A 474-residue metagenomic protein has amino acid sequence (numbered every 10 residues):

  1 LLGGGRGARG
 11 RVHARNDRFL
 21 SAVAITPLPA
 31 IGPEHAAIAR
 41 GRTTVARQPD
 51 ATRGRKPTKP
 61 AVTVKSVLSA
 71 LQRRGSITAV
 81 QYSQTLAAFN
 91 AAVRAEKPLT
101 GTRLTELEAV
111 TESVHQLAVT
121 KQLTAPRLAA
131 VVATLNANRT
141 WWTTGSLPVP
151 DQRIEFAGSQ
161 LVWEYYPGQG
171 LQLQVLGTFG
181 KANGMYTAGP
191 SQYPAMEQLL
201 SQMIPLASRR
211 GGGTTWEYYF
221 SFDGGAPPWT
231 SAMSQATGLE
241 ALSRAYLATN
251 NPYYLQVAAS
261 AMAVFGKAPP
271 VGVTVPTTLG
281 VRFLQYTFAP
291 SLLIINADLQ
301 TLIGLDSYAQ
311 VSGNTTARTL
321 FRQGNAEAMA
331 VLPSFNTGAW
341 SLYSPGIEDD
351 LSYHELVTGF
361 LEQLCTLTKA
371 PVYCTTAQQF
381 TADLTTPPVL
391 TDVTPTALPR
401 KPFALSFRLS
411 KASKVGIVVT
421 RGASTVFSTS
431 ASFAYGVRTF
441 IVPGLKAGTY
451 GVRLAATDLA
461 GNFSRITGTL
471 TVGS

Functional and structural regions predicted by a protein language model:
L2-L176, T187-Y219, F335: Low-complexity, Ser/Thr/Pro/Gly-enriched N-terminal "stalk/linker" regions
L107-A118, A125-A133, L171-T187, W229-Y246 (+2 more regions): Well-ordered alpha-helical segments within folded domains of soluble proteins
N136-G168, Y193-W216, P252-T277, T315-W340 (+1 more regions): Long, well-ordered core segments of solenoidal/helical folds
P150-Q169, G213-S231, T274-N296, N336-F360: Carbohydrate-binding/catalytic loop surfaces
K401-L405: Structural beta-strand segments of beta-rich domains
R408-K414: Short proline/glycine-enriched turn/loop motifs at strand-loop junctions of beta-rich domains
S424-G448: Glycine-centered tight-turn motifs at strand-turn-strand junctions
L454-A456: Conserved structural position at the C-terminal beta-strand of extracellular beta-sandwich adhesion modules
